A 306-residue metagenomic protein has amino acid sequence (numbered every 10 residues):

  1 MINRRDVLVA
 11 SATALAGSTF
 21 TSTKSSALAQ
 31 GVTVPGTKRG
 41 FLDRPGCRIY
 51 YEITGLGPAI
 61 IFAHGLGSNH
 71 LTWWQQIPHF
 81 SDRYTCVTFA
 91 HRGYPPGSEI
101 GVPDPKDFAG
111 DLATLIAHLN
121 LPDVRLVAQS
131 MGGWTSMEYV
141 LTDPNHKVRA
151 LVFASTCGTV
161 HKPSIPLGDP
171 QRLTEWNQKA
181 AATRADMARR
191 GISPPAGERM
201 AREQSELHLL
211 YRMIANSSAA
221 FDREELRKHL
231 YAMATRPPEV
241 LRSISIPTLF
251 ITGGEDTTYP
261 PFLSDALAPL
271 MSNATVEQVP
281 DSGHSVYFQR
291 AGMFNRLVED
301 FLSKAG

Functional and structural regions predicted by a protein language model:
M1-A14: N-terminal secretory signal peptides and thylakoid transit peptides that target proteins across membranes
C47-S98: Conserved HGGG/HGGXW glycine-rich cap/lid loop of the alpha/beta-hydrolase fold
T54, T88-V127, M131, R296: Active-site loop/oxyanion-hole signature of alpha/beta-hydrolase fold enzymes
G133-N145: Short glycine-enriched nucleophile-adjacent loop and the immediately C-terminal alpha-helix near the catalytic center
K147-A182: Flexible "cap/lid" loop of the alpha/beta hydrolase fold
K162, P166-G168, A182-R242: Conserved alpha/beta-hydrolase catalytic His-Asp/Glu region
I244, F250-T252: Short beta-strand/loop motif that positions the catalytic acidic residue of the alpha/beta-hydrolase fold
A274-G306: Catalytic active-site module of serine/aspartate enzymes centered on a nucleophile-bearing elbow/loop
